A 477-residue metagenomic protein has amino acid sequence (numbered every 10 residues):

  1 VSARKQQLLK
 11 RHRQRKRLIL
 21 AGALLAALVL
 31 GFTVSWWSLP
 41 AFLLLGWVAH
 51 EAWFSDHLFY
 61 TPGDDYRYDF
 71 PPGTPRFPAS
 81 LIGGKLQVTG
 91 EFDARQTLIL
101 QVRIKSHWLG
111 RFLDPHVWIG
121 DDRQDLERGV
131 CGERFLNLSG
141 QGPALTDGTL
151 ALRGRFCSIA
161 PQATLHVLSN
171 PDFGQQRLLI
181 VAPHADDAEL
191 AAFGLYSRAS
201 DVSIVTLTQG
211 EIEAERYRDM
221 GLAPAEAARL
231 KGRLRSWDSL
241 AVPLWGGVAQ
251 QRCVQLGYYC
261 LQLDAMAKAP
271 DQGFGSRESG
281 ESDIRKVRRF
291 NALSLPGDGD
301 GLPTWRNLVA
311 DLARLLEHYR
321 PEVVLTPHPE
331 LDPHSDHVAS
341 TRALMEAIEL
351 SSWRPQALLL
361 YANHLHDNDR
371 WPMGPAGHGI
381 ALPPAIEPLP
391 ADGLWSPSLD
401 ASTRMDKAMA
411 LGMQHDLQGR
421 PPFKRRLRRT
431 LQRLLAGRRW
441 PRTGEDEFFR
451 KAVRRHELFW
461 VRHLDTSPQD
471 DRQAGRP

Functional and structural regions predicted by a protein language model:
S2-F32, W36-A185, E189-R342, E349 (+3 more regions): Active-site beta-strand->loop->alpha-helix modules in alpha/beta enzyme cores, enriched in Gly/His/Asp(Glu)
R216, A265-A267, R370-M373, P422: Short conserved micro-motifs at the rims of enzyme active sites and ligand-binding pockets
R285-D300, W371-L389: Flexible internal linker/loop segments at domain or repeat junctions
H337-L344, R370-G377: Histidine/acidic-residue-rich catalytic or RNA/ligand-binding cores of hydrolases and nuclease-related proteins
V338-T341, M345, L350, P421-F448: C-terminal/domain-terminus segments
L350-P375: Short, flexible loop segments at boundaries between secondary-structure elements
G374-P375, A381-T430: A conserved mid-domain beta-alpha-beta active-site/ligand-binding segment of alpha/beta enzyme cores
R442-P477: C-terminal accessory extensions appended to soluble enzyme cores
